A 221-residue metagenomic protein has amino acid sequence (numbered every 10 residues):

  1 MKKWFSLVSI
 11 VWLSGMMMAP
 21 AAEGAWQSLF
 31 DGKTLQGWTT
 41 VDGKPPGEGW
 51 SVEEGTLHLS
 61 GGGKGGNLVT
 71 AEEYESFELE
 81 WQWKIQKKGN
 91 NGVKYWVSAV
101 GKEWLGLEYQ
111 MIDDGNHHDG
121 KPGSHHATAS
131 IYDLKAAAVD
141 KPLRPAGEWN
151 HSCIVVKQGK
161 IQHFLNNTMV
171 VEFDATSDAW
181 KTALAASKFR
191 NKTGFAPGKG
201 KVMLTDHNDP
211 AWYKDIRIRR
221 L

Functional and structural regions predicted by a protein language model:
M1-W4: Positively charged n-region of N-terminal signal peptides that target proteins for export
S6-L7, L221: General helical structural elements
V8-M16: Bacterial N-terminal signal peptides
M16-A22: Short, intrinsically disordered, low-complexity terminal segments
A22-L221: Carbohydrate-interacting regions of secretory-pathway proteins
